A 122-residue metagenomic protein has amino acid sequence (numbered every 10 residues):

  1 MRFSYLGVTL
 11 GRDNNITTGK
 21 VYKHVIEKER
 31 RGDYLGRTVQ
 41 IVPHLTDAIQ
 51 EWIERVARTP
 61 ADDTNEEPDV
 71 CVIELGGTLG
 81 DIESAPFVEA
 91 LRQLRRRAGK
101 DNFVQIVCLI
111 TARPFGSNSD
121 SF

Functional and structural regions predicted by a protein language model:
M1-F122: Flexible phosphate-sensing "switch/lid" loops adjacent to ATP/NTP-binding sites across phosphate-transfer
